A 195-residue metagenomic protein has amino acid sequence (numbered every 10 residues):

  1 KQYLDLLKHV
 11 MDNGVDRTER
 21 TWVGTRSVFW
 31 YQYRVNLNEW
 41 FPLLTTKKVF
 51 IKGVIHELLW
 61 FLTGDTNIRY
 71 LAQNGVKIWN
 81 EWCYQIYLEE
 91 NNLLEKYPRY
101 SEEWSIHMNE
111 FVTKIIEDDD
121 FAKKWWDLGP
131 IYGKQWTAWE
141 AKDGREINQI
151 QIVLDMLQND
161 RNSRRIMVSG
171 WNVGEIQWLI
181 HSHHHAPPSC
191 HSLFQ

Functional and structural regions predicted by a protein language model:
K1-Q195: Terminal, non-catalytic protein-protein interaction segments that mediate quaternary/complex assembly
